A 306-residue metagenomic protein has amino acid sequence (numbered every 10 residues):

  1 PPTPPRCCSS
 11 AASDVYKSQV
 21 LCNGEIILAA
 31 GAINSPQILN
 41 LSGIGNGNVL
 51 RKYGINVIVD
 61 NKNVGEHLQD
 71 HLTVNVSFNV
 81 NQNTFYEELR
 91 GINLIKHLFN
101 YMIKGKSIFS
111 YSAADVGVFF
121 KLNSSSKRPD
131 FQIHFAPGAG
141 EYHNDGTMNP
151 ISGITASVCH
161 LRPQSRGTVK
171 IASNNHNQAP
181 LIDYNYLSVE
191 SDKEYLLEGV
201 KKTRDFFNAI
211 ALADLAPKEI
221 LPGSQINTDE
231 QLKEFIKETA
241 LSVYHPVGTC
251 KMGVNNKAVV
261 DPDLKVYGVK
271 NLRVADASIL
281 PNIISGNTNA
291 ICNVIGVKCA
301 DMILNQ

Functional and structural regions predicted by a protein language model:
P1, P5, S35, L39 (+2 more regions): Alpha-helix N-cap/helix-initiation motif
P1-A12, Y16: Single conserved hydrophobic/aromatic residue that forms the stacking wall/gate of nucleotide- or nucleobase-binding
P2-P5, H67, H71, H245: Histidine-centered active-site/metal-ligand motif
S10, G24-E25, C250, S278: Structural detector for helix-capping/boundary residues
S13, K17-L98: Glycine-rich loop(s) and the adjacent beta-strand/alpha-helix scaffold that form part
N81-T84, H97-I291, C299-Q306: FAD-dependent oxidoreductase catalytic-site/capping-region signature
